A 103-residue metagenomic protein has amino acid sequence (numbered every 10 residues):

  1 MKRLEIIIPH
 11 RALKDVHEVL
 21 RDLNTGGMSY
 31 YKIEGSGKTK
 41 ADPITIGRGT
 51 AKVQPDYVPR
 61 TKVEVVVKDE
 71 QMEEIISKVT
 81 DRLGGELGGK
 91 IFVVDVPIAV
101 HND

Functional and structural regions predicted by a protein language model:
M1-D103: Positively charged, small/polar-rich N-terminal and surface patches that mediate targeting and assembly and bind
